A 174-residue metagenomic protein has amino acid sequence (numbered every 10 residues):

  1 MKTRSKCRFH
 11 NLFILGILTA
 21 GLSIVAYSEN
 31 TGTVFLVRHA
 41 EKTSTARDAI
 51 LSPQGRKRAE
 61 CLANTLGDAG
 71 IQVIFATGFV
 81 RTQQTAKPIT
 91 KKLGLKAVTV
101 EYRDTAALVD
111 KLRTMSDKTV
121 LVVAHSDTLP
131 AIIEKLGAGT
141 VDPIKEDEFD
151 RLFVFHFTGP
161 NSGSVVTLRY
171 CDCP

Functional and structural regions predicted by a protein language model:
K2, A26-Y27: N-terminal pre-catalytic segment of deacetylase/amide-hydrolase enzymes
K2-I14: Bacterial N-terminal signal peptides that target proteins for export
L15-G16, A26: Cleavable N-terminal signal peptides
E29-S116, T128-P174: Active-site-proximal alpha-helix that buttresses catalytic centers in soluble enzyme cores
T119-V120: Compact alpha-helical subdomains of small soluble proteins
V123-H125: Short beta-strand segments
